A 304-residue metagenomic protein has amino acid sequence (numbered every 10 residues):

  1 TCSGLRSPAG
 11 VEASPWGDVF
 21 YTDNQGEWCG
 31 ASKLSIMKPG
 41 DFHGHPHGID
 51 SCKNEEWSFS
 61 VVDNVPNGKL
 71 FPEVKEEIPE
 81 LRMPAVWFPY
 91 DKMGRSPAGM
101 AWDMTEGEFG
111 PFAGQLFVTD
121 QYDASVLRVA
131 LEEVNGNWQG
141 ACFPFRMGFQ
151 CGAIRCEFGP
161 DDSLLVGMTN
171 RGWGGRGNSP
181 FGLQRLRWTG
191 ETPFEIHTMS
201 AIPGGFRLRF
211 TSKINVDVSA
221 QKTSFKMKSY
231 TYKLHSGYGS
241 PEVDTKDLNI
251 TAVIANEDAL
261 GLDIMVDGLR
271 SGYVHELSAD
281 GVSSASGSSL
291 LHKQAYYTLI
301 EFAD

Functional and structural regions predicted by a protein language model:
T1-I202, V216: Beta-propeller domains with acidic blade repeats across secreted/periplasmic ectodomains and cytosolic WD/CNH propellers
S3, T198-A201, M227, A255 (+1 more regions): Hydrophobic/anchoring residues in structured secondary elements
P46, P66, I78, V134 (+6 more regions): Intrinsically disordered, low-complexity segments enriched in small/polar residues
E56-S60, Y122, G205, Y232 (+5 more regions): Charge-rich, low-complexity amphipathic helices in intrinsically disordered tails/linkers adjacent to domains
G190-E195, N215, T231-K233, S240-E242 (+2 more regions): Acidic, Ser/Thr/Gly/Pro-rich low-complexity segments and short DxT(G/T)-type signature motifs
F194, L248-I250, L262-I264: Short structured motifs
G204-S229, N256-H292: Extracytoplasmic/surface-exposed domains of secreted proteins that mediate cell-envelope carbohydrate/peptidoglycan
A220-N256: Intrinsically disordered, low-complexity Ser/Thr/Gly-rich stretches
